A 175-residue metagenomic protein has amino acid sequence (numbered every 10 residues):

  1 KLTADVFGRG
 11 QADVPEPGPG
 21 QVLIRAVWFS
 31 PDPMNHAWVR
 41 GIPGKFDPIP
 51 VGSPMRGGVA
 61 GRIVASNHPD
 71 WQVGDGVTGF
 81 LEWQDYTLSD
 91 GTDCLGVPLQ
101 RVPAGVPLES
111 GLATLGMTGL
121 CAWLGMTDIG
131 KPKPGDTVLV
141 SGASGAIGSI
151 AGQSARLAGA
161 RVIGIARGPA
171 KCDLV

Functional and structural regions predicted by a protein language model:
L2-D13: Short glycine/threonine/proline-enriched tight-turn/helix- or strand-capping micro-motif at secondary-structure
A12-P31, R40-W83: Glycine-rich beta-strand-centered segment in the early N-terminal region that forms part of a ligand/cofactor-binding
N35-V39, A146: Short, glycine/acidic-enriched capping/hinge loops at junctions between secondary-structure elements
Q72, T87-T92, C172-V175: Short loop/helix-cap segments at secondary-structure boundaries that form the rim of catalytic
F80-G96: A structural motif shared across PLP-dependent enzymes of the aminotransferase-like
L95-S110, G135-T137: Glycine/charged-rich beta-loop-alpha catalytic/anionic-binding loops adjacent to active sites
L112-V175: Mid-domain Rossmann-like dinucleotide-binding core that forms the NAD(H)/NADP(H) cofactor-binding site
